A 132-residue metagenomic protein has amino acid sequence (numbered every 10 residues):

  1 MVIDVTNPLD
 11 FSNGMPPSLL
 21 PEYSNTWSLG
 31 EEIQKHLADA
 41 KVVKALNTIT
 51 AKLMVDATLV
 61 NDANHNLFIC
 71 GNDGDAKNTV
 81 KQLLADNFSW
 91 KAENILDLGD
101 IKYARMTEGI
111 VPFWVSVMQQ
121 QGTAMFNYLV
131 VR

Functional and structural regions predicted by a protein language model:
M1, A40-K41, H65, E93: A structural micro-motif
I3-L59: Rossmann-fold NAD(P)-binding glycine/threonine-rich loop
L53, D62-R132: Active-site-lining helix/loop region of Rossmann-like oxidoreductase modules
